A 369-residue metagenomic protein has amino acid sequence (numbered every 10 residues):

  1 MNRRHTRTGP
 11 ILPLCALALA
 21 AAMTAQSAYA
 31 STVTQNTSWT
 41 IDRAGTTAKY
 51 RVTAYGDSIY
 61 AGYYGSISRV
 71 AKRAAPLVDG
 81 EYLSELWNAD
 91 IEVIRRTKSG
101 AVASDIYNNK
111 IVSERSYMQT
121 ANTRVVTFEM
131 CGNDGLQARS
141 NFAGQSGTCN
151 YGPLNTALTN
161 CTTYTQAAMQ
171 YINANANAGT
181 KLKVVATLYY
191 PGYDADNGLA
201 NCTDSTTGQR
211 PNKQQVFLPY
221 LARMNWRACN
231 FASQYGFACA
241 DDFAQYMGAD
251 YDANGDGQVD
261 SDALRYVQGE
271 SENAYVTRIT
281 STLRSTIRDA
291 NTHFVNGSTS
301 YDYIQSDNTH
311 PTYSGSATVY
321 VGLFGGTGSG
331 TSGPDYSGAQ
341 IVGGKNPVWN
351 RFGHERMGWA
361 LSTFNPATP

Functional and structural regions predicted by a protein language model:
N2-L14: Bacterial N-terminal signal peptides that target proteins for export
P13-T24: Bacterial N-terminal signal peptides
Q26-A30: Sec/Tat signal peptide C-region and signal peptidase I cleavage site
S31-T97: Serine-esterase "nucleophile elbow" of acetyl-processing enzymes
Q35-Y50, I106-V126, Q166-A178, F324 (+1 more regions): Short amphipathic alpha-helices and their capping/turn segments at secondary-structure boundaries
V93-N108: Functional beta-strand-loop-alpha-helix junction segments that form "active/interaction loops" within catalytic
R115-D302, S306: Alpha-helical cap/lid subdomain in secreted, periplasmic, or secretory-pathway luminal O-acyl-processing enzymes
S271-P369: Histidine-centered active-site loop/cap adjacent to the catalytic His in serine esterases/O-acetyl transfer systems
